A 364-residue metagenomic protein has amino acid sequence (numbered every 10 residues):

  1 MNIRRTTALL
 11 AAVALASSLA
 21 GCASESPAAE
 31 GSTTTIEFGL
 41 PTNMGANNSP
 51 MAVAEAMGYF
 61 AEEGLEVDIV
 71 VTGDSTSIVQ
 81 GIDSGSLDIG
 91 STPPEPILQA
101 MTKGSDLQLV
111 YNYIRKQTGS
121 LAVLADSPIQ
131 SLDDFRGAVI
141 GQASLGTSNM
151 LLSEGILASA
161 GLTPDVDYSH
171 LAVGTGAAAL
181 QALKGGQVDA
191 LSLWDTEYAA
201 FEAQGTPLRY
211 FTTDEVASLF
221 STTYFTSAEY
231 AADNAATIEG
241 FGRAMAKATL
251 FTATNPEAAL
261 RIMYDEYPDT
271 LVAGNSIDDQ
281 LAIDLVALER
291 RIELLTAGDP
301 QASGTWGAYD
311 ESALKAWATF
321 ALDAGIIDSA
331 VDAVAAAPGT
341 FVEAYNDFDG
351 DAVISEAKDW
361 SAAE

Functional and structural regions predicted by a protein language model:
M1-L10: Bacterial N-terminal signal peptides that target proteins for export
S17-G21: C-terminal motif of bacterial Sec signal peptides marking the signal peptidase cleavage site
A23-E25: Bacterial signal peptide processing site
A28-G174, A182-G185, D189-D195, F211-T212 (+1 more regions): Short, glycine-/small- and polar/acidic-enriched structural segments that line small-molecule recognition paths
G45, T72-T76, S91, T147-L151 (+5 more regions): Soluble non-cytosolic domains of exported or imported proteins
A178-I277: Pocket-lining segment of extracytoplasmic ligand-binding domains
N234-D328: Secondary-structure end/capping motifs
E311-E364: Conserved C-terminal helix/tail region of periplasmic/extracytoplasmic solute-binding proteins
